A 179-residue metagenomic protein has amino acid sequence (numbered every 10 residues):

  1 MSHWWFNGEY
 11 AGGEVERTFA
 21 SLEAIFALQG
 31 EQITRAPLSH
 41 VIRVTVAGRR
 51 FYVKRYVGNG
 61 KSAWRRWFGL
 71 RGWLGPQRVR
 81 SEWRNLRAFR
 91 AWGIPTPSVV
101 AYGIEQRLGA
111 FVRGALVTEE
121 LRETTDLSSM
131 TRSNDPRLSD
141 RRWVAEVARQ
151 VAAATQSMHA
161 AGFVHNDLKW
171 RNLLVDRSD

Functional and structural regions predicted by a protein language model:
M1-R17: N-terminal positively charged amphipathic segments used for targeting/anchoring
E16-L127, Q156, A160-A161, H165: Conserved ATP-binding subdomain of kinase catalytic cores across diverse folds
E105, D176-S178: Short beta-strand micro-motifs enriched in acidic
D126-L138: AlphaC helix of the protein kinase catalytic domain
S139-W143: Conserved acidic
L168-V175: Hydrophobic residue at the +6 position relative to the catalytic HRD Asp in the kinase catalytic loop
